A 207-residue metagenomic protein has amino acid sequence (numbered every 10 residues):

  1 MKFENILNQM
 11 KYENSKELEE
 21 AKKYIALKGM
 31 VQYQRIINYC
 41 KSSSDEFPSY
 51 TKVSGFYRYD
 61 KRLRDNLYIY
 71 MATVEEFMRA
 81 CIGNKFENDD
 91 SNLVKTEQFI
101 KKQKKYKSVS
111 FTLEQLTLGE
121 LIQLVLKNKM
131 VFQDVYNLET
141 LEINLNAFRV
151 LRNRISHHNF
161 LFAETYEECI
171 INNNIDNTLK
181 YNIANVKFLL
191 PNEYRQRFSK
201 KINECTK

Functional and structural regions predicted by a protein language model:
M1-L151, F162-K207: Extended intrinsically disordered or low-complexity regions, especially N/C-terminal cytosolic tails and loops, rather
H158: Acidic/aromatic/glycine-rich contiguous surface patches that form carbohydrate-binding/processing clefts and analogous
